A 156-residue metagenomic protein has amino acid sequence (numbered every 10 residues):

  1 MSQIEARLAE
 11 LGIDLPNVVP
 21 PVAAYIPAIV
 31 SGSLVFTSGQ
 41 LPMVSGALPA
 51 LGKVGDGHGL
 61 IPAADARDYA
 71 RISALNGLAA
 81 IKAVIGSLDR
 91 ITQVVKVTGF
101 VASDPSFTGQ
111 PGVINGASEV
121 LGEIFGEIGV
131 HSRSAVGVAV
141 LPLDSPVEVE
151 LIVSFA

Functional and structural regions predicted by a protein language model:
M1-A156: Short, polar/acidic, helix-capping and beta-turn segments at strand->helix junctions that line the mouths
